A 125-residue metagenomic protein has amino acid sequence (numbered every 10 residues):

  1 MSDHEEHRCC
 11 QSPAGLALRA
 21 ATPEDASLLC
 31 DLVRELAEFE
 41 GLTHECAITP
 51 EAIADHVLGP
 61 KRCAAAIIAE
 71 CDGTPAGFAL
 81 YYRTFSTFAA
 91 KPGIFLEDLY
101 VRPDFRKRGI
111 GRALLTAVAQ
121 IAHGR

Functional and structural regions predicted by a protein language model:
S2-Q11, G124: Terminal substrate-recognition subdomain of acyl/acetyltransferases
A17-D31: A short beta-loop-alpha structural element at the N-terminal edge of CoA-dependent acyl/N-acetyltransferase catalytic
A21, L99-V101: Hydrophobic adenine-recognition pocket in adenosine-nucleotide-binding enzymes
C30-H56: Conserved GNAT-fold acetyl-CoA-binding loop/helix
V57-I68, F95: A short helix-loop-beta-strand connector motif used in the catalytic cores of GNAT acetyltransferases and, in some
I68, T74-Y82: Conserved beta-strand in the GNAT
T84-L96, R106, R125: A conserved beta-turn-beta hairpin within the catalytic core of GNAT-like acetyltransferases that forms part
V101, K107-Q120: Conserved acetyl-CoA-binding loop-helix of GNAT-fold acetyltransferases
